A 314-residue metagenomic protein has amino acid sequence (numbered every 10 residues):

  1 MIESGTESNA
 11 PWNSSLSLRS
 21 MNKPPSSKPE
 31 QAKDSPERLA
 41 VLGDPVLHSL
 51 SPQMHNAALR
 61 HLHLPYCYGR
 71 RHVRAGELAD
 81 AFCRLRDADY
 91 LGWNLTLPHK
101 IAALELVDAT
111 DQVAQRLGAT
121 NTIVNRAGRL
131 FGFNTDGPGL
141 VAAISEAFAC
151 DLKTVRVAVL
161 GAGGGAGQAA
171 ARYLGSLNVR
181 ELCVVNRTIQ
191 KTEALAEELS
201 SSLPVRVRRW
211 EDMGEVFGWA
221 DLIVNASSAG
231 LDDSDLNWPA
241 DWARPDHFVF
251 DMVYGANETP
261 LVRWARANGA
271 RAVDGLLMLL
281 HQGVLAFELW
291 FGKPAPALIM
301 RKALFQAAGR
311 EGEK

Functional and structural regions predicted by a protein language model:
A32-A149, A256: Phosphate/diphosphate ligand-binding glycine-rich loop within oxidoreductases
A32-K33, L152, S176-N178, W238-H247: Short, conserved loop/helix-junction motifs that constitute active-site signature segments in enzyme catalytic cores
G43, G132-G137, I144, F148 (+2 more regions): Glycine-rich adenosine-cofactor-binding loop
S176-E181, N268-A270: Conserved S-adenosyl-L-methionine
V179-L199: NAD(P)-binding Rossmann-fold cofactor-contacting core
L203-V273: Rossmann-like adenosine-cofactor binding region
M252-K314: Adenosine-phosphate binding glycine-rich loop
